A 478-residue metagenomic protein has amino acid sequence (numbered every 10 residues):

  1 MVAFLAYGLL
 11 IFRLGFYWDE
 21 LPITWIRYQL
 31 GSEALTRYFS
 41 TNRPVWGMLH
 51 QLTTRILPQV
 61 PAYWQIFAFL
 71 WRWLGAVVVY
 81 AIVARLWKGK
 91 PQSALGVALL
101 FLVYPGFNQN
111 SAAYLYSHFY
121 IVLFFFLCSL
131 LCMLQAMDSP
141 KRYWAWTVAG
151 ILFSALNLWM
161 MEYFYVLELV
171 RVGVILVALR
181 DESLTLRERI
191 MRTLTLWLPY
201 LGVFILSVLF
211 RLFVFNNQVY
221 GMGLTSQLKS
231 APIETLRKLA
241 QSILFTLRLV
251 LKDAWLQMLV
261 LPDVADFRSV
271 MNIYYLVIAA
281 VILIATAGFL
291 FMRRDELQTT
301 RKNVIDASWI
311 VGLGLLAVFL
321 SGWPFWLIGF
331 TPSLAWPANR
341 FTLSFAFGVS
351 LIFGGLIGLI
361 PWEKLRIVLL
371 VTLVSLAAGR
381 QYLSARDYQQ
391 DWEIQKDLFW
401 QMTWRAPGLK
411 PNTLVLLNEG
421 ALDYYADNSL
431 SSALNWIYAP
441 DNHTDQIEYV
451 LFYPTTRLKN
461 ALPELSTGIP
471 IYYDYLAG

Functional and structural regions predicted by a protein language model:
M1-E448, T455-T456, A461-G478: Polytopic membrane enzymes that build or remodel cell-surface glycoconjugates and lipids
